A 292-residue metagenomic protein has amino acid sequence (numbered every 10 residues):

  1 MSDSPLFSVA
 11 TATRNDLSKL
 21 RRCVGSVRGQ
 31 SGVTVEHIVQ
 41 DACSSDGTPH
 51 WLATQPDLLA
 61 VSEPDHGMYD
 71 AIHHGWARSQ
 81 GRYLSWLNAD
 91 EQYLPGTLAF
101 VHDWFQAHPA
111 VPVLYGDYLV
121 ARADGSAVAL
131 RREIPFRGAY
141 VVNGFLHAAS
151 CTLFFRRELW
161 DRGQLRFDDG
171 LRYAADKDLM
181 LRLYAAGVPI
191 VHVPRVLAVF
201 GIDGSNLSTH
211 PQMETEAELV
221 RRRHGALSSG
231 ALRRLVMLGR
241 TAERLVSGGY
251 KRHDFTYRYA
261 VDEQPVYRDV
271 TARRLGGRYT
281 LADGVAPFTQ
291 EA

Functional and structural regions predicted by a protein language model:
M1-S26: N-proximal low-complexity "stem/linker" segments adjacent to membrane-targeting elements
P5-S8, E36, D178: Cell-envelope/extracellular polymer assembly enzymes that use nucleotide-activated donors
A10, P135-V220: Conserved nucleotide-sugar donor-binding catalytic segment
G25-T34: Short, acidic, metal-binding catalytic loop of nucleotide-sugar glycosyltransferases
Q40-H50, N88: A conserved acidic beta->alpha catalytic loop
E63-S79: Glycine-rich, basic loop-to-helix element that forms the pyrophosphate-binding segment of sugar-nucleotide handling
L84: Short aromatic/hydrophobic "clamp" motif used to bind/position activated sugar donors
Q92, G96-V128: Conserved donor NDP-sugar-binding/catalytic core segment of glycosyltransferases
